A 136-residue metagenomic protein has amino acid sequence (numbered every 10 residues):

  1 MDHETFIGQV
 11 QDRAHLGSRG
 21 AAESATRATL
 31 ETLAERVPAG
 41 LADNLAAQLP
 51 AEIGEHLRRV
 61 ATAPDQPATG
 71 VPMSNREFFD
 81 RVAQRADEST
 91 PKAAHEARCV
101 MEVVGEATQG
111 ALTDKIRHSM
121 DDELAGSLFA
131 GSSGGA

Functional and structural regions predicted by a protein language model:
M1, L16-G17, M73, E88: Short coil/turn linker and secondary-structure boundary residues
M1, S24, A28, E77: Conserved active-site and cofactor/substrate-binding residues in soluble primary-metabolism enzymes
D2, R36-D65, E106-A136: Extended intrinsically disordered, low-complexity coil regions enriched in Ser, Thr, Gly, Ala and often Pro
I7: N-terminal loops that bind phosphate or other acidic moieties and the adjacent beta-alpha structural core
G17-A28, A34-G40, E88-C99, V103-D114 (+1 more regions): Short, low-complexity cationic-aromatic patches
A28-T29, L45: Long, amphipathic alpha-helical "stalk/connector" segments that mediate intersubunit docking and mechanical coupling
E55-A111: Short, solvent-exposed interaction modules
